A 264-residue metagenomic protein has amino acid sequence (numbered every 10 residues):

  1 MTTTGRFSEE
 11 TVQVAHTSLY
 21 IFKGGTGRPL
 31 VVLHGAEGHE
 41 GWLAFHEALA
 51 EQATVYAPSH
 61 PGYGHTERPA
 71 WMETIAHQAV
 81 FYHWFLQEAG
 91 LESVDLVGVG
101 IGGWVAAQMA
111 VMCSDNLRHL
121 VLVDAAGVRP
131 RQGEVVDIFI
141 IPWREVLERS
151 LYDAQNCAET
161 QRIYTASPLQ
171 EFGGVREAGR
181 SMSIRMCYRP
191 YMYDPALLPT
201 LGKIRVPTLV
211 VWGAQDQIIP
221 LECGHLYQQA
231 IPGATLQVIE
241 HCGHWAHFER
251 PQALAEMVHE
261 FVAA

Functional and structural regions predicted by a protein language model:
A15-E67: Conserved HGGG/HGGXW glycine-rich cap/lid loop of the alpha/beta-hydrolase fold
T26, A36, A214-D216, H241-G243: Acidic beta-to-alpha connecting loop that harbors the catalytic carboxylate
Y56-G98, E256: Active-site loop/oxyanion-hole signature of alpha/beta-hydrolase fold enzymes
W104-M112, L117-R149: Flexible "cap/lid" loop of the alpha/beta hydrolase fold
R131-D137, E145-R205: Conserved alpha/beta-hydrolase catalytic His-Asp/Glu region
I204, V210-W212, D216: Short beta-strand/loop motif that positions the catalytic acidic residue of the alpha/beta-hydrolase fold
Q217-C223: Conserved alpha/beta-hydrolase "acid-adjacent" motif
A234-A264: Catalytic active-site module of serine/aspartate enzymes centered on a nucleophile-bearing elbow/loop
